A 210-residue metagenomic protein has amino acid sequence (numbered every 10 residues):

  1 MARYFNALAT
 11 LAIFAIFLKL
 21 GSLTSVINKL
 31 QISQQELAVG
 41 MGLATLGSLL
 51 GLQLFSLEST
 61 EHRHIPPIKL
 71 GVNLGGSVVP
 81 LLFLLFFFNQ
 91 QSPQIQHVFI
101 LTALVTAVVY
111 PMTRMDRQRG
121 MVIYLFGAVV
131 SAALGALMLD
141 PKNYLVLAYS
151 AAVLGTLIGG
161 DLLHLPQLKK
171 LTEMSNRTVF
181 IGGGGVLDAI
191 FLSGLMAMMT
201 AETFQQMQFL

Functional and structural regions predicted by a protein language model:
M1, I27-E36, P66-G71, Q91-I95 (+1 more regions): Interfacial loop-to-helix junctions that mark the boundaries of transmembrane helices in multi-pass membrane
M1-E61: N-terminal topogenic module of multi-pass integral membrane proteins
M1-I13, L30-V39, L125-F126, A133-L210: C-terminal transmembrane helix-loop-helix hairpin of multi-pass membrane proteins
L20-S25, L49-H62, A107-R117, G160-T172 (+1 more regions): C-terminal ends of transmembrane helices
Q35-A38, R63-N73, Q96-L101, R119-V130 (+1 more regions): Cytoplasmic-side transmembrane-helix entry/capping segments in multi-pass membrane proteins
L43-S48, A103-P111, V130-A133, A152-L162: Alpha-helical transmembrane segments and their membrane-interface exit regions
L46-I100: A glycine-rich, hydrophobic loop/mini-helix early in the fold
Q91-S92, T113-G120, M138-N143: Membrane-interface helix caps and helix-loop-helix hairpins in membrane proteins
